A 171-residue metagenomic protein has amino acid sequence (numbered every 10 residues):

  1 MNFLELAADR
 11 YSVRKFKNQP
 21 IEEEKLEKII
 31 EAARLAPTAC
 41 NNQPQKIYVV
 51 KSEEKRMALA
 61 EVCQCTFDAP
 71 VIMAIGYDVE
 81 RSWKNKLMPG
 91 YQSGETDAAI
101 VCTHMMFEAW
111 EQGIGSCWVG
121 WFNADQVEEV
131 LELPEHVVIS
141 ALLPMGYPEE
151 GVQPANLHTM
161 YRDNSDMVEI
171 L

Functional and structural regions predicted by a protein language model:
F3-N18, K25, M88, A141-L171: C-terminal helix-cap and adjacent tail motif
E27-E31, L35-V101: Glycine/small-residue-rich phosphate/adenosyl-binding loop
T66-M73, E132-P154: A glycine-rich helix N-cap at a beta->alpha junction
Y77, W121, Y147: Short secondary-structure boundary segments
G113: Structured binding elements
V119-H136: Active-site helix/loop module of the DD-peptidase/beta-lactamase fold, centered on the serine-lysine SxxK catalytic
